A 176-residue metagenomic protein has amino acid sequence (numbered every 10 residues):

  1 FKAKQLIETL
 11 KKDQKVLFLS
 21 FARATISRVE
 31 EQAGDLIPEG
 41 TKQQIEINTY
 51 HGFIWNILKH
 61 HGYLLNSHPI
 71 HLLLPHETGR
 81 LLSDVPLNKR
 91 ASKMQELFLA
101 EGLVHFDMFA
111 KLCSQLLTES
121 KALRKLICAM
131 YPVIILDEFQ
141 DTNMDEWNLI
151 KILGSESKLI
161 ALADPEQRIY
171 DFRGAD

Functional and structural regions predicted by a protein language model:
F1, N143-D176: Conserved helicase motor core of SF1/SF2 NTP-dependent helicases
F1-G62: P-loop NTPase Walker
T9-K11, E39-G40, L126-I127, I152-S155: Conserved catalytic network of the ASCE P-loop NTPase/AAA+ motor domain
K15, P132-V133, E156-I160: Loop/turn-to-beta-strand initiation segments
D35-I37, Y63-L64, K151-L153, D176: Glycine-rich, phosphate-binding/catalytic loops in enzymes
G52, Q140, Q167: Short, glycine/acidic-enriched loop or turn micro-motifs at the edges of active sites
G62-I135, M144-L149, D171-F172: Accessory N-terminal region flanking or inserted into the helicase ATPase core in nucleic-acid motor proteins
V133, D137-E138, D164: Walker B catalytic acidic pair
